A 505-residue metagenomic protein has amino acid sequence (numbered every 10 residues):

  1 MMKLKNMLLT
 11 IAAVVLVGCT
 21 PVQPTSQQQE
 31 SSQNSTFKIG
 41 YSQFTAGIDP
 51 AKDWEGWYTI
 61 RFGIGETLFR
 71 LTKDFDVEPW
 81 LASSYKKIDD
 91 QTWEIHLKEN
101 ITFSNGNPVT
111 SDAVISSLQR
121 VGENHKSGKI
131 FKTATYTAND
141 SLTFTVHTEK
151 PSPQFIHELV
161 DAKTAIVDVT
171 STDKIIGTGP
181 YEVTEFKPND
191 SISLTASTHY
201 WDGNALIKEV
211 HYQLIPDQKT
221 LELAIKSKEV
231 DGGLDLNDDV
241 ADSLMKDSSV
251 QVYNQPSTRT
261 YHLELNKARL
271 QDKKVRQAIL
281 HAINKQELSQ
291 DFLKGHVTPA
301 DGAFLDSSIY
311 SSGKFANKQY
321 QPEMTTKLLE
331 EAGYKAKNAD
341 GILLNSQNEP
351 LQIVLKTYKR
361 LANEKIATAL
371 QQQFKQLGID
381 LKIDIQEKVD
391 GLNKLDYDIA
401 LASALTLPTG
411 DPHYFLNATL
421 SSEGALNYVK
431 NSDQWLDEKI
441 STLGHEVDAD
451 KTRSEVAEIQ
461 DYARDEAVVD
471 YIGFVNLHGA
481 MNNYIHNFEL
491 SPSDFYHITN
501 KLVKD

Functional and structural regions predicted by a protein language model:
G40-I88, I176, D494: N-terminal lobe/hinge region of extracytoplasmic solute-binding protein
S83-H125: Aromatic- and charge-enriched surface segment that lines or borders ligand/interaction sites
K86-D90, S127-V169: Surface-exposed binding/hinge segments that line and control ligand-binding clefts or catalytic entry sites
P151-A205, E209-H211, K219, P322-E323 (+1 more regions): Gly/Pro-rich hinge or "lid" segments in bacterial periplasmic/extracellular proteins
S197-S243: Ligand-site clamp/hinge motif
Q271-A369: Append "and occasionally in soluble cytosolic enzymes with long acidic Gly/Pro-rich linkers
A282-S312, L361-Q371, L392-D505: Detector for C-terminal structural segments
K335-L407, L477: Ligand/substrate-recognition segments at binding pockets and active sites
